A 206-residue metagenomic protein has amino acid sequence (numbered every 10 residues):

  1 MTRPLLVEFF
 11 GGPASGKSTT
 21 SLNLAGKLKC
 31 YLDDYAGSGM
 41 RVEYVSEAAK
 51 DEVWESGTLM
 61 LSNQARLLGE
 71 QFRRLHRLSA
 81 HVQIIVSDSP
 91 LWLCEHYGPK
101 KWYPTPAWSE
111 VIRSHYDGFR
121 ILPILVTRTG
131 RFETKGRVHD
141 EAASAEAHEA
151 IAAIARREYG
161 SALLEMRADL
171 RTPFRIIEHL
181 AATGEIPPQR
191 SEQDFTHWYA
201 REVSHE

Functional and structural regions predicted by a protein language model:
P4: Short coil/loop residues immediately preceding or within conserved phosphate-binding loops of NTP-utilizing enzyme
V7-F9: Hydrophobic anchor at the beta1->P-loop junction of P-loop NTPases
A14: Walker A (P-loop) phosphate-binding loop of P-loop NTPases
K17: Conserved lysine of the Walker
L22, G26-R74: Conserved substrate/cofactor phosphate-moiety recognition/catalytic segment in nucleotide-dependent phosphotransferases
E47-A49, D88-L91, I124-G130: Short loop/turn segments at strand-loop or loop-helix junctions that form parts of catalytic or ligand-binding pockets
S56-P106: Conserved nucleotide-sensing/catalytic segment adjacent to the nucleotide-binding pocket in NTP-handling enzymes
K101-R175, E185, Q193-D194, Y199-A200: A glycine- and Lys/Arg-enriched "phosphate-lid" helix/loop adjacent to the NTP-binding pocket of small-molecule kinases
